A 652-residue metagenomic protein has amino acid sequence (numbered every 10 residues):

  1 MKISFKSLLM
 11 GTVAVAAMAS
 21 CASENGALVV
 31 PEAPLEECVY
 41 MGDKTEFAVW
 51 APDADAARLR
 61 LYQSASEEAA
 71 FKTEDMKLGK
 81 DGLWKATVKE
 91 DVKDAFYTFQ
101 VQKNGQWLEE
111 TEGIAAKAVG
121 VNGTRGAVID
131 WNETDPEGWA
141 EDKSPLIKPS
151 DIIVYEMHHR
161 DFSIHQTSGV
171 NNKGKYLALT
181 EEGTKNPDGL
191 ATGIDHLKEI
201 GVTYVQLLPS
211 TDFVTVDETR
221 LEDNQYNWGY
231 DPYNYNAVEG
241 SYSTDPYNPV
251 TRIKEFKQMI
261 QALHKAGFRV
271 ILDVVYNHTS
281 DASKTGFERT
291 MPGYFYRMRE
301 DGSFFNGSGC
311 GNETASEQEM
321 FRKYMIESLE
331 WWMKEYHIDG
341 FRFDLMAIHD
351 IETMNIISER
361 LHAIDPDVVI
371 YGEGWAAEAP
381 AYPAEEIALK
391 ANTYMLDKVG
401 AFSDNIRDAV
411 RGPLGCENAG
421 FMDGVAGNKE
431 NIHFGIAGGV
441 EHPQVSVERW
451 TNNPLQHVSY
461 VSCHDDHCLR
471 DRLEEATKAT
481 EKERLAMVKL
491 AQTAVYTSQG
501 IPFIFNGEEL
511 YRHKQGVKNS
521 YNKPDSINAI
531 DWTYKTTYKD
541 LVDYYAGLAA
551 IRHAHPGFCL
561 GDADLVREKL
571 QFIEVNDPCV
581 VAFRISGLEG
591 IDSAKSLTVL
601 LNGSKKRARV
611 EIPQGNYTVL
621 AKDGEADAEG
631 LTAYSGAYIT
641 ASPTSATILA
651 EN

Functional and structural regions predicted by a protein language model:
N25-K44, E68, L78-E181: The feature marks proteins involved in alpha-glucan
M41-A48, P52-D55, K569-P613: Carbohydrate-binding surface patches
V49, F99, M157, L207 (+9 more regions): Conserved, mostly hydrophobic/aromatic
A51, K93-Y97, L631-N652: C-terminal beta-strand-rich structural cap/linker in extracellular carbohydrate-active enzymes
G126-I129, S358-E359, A363-Y511, Y521 (+6 more regions): Conserved alpha/beta catalytic core and glycan-binding cleft of carbohydrate-active enzymes
R160-Y336, M354-D365, V369: Substrate-binding/active-site clefts of carbohydrate-active enzymes
R484, T497, A529-I530, Y538 (+4 more regions): C-terminal accessory region downstream of the catalytic core in glycan-modifying enzymes
